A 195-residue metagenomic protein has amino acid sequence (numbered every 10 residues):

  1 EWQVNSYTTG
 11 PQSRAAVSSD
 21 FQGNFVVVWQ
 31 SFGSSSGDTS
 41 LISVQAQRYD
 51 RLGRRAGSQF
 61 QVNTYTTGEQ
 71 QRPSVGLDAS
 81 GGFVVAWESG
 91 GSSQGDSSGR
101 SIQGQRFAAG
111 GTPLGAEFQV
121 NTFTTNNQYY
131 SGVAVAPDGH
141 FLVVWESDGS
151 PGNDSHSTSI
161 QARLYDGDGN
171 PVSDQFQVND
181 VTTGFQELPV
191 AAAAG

Functional and structural regions predicted by a protein language model:
E1-G195: Extracellular, repeat-based ectodomains that mediate carbohydrate processing or recognition
